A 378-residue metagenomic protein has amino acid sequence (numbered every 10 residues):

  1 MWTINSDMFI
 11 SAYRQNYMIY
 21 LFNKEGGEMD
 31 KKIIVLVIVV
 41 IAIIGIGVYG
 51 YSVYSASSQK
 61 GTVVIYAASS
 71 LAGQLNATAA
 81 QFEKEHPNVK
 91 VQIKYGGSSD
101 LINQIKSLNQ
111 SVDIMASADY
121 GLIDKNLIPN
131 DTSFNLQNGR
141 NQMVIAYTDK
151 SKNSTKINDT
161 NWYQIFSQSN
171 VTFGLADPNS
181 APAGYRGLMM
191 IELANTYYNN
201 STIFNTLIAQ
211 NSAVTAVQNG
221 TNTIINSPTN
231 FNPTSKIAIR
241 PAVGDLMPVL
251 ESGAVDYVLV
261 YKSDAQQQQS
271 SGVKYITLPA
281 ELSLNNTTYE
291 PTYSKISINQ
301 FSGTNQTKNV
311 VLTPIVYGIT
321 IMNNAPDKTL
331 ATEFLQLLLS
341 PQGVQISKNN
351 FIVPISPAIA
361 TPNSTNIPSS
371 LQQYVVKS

Functional and structural regions predicted by a protein language model:
M1-S57, S378: Secretory targeting signatures
V37-V40, G45-E85, K90, K94 (+4 more regions): Exported/periplasmic ABC-transporter solute-binding proteins
S69, N103, I128-L136, T155: Charged, low-complexity, helix/coiled-coil-prone segments
L108, V112-A116, I123-Q137: Short beta-strand-centered segments that line the small-molecule binding cleft or hinge of alpha/beta clamshell
G139-N141, P314-I315: Short, solvent-exposed loop/turn segments at the edges of secondary structure
